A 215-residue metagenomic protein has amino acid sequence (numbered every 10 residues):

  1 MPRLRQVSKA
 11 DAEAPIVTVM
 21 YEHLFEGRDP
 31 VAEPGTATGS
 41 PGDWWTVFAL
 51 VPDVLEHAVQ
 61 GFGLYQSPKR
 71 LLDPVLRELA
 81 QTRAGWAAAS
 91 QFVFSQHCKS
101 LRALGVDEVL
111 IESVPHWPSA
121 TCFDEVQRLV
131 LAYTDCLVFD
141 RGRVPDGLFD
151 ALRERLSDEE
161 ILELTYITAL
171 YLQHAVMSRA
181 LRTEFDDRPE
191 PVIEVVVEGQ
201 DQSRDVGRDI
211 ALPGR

Functional and structural regions predicted by a protein language model:
M1-L72, R102, E194-R215: Secretory/endomembrane lumenal or extracellular ectodomains immediately following the signal peptide
G39-V47, P74-A87, L162-T165: Alpha-helical scaffold segments that form or flank carboxylate-/histidine-based iron centers
E56-H57, E78-E108: Conserved alpha-helical segments that form or flank metal/cofactor-binding pockets of metalloenzymes
L72-D73, G105-V109, S157-D158: Helix N-cap / loop-to-helix initiation motif
Q91-C98, P118-Y133, L162-E184: Short amphipathic alpha-helical segments at helix boundaries and their inter-helical linkers
S100-D124: Histidine/lysine/aspartate-rich catalytic loop segments that bind and position anionic ligands
D124-Y166: Acidic/histidine-rich alpha-helical segments that form the ligand environment of transition-metal centers
L148-A151, D158-D205: Preference for long, well-ordered alpha-helical segments
